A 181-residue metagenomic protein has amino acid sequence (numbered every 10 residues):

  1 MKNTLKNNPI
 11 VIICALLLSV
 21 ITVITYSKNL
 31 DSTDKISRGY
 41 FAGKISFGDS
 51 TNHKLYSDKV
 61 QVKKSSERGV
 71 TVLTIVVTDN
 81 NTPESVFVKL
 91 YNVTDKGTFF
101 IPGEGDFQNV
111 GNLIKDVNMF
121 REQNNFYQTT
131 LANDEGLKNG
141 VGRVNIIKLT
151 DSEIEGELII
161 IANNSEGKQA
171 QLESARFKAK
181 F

Functional and structural regions predicted by a protein language model:
M1-K6: N-terminal secretory signal peptides that target proteins for export/translocation
N7-A15, S19-V70: Extreme N-terminal export signal peptides that direct proteins to the secretory pathway
V11-I12, V20-T22, F41, K115 (+3 more regions): Hydrophobic transmembrane signal anchors and adjacent membrane-proximal interface regions, especially in viral
T22-V23, F47, T51, L113 (+4 more regions): Ubiquitous "structural anchor" signal
K35-S37, K44-S46, K54, Q61-I147: Surface-exposed helix/loop patches within compact recognition domains
N52, T82, D95, D151 (+1 more regions): Generic "edge-of-domain/loop-turn" microfeature
H53-D58, E84-V86, A170-F177: Short beta-strand segments
N145-F181: C-terminal or internal capping secondary-structure element at the end of a domain, subdomain, or sheet
